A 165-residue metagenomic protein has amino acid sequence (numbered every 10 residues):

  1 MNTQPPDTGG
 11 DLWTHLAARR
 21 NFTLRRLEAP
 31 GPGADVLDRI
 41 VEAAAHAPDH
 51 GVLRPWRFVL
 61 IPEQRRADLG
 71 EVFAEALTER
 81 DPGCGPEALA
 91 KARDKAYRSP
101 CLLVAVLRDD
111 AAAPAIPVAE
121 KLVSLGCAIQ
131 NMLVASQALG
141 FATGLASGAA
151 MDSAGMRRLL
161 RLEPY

Functional and structural regions predicted by a protein language model:
M1-R98: N-terminal amphipathic, basic helical "cap/leader" segment at the start of enzyme domains
N21, R108-D110: Short connector loops/turns at beta-strand edges and beta->alpha or beta->beta junctions
A44, L103, D110-R158: Small-aliphatic-rich amphipathic alpha-helix that forms the alpha element of a beta-alpha
E63, G70, G155-M156, L162-E163: Short Asp/Glu-rich motifs
F73-C84, P114-A119, R158-L160: Short, surface-exposed loop/helix-turn segments at secondary-structure junctions that function as lids/hinges flanking
G83-G85, S147, E163: Catalytic cores of transferase enzymes with a strong primary signal for eukaryotic protein kinases
R93-K95, L159-Y165: A glycine-rich helix N-cap at a beta->alpha junction
S99-A105: Conserved active-site beta-strand-loop modules that form the wall/rim of enzyme catalytic pockets and either contain
